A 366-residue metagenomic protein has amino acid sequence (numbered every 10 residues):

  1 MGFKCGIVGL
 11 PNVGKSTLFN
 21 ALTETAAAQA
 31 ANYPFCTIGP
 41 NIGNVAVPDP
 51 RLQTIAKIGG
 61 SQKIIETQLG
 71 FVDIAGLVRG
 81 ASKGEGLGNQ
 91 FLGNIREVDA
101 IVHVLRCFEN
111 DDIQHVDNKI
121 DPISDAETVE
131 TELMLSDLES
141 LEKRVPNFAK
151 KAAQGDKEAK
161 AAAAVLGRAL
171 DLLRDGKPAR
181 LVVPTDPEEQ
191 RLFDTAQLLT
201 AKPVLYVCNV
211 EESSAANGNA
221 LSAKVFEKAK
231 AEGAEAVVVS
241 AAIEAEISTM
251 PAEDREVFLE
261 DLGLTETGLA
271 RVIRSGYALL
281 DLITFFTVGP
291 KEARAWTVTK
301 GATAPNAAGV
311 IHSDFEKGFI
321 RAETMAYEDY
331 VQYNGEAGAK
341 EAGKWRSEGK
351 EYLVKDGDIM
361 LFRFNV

Functional and structural regions predicted by a protein language model:
M1-Q114, I123, E142-K143, F148: Conserved G1/Walker A P-loop phosphate-binding module
G2-V8, V13, F19, N147-K355 (+2 more regions): C-terminal-of-GTPase-core extension/linker across diverse P-loop GTPases
L22, G84-L87, V116-K119, N219-A223 (+1 more regions): Short, glycine/charged-enriched secondary-structure capping and boundary segments
T25, R51-L52, G76-V78, R106-D112 (+5 more regions): Conserved nucleotide-binding/hydrolysis micro-motifs of P-loop NTPases
F35, D49-L52, I65-F71, E85-D99 (+9 more regions): Amphipathic alpha-helical transducer elements in NTP-driven molecular machines
L77-K83, N118-I120, S124-L133, A152-E158 (+2 more regions): Flexible beta-alpha connector loops of hexameric P-loop NTPases
R96, A100-H103, F108-S136, S140-K143 (+2 more regions): Switch/coupling subdomain of P-loop NTPase systems
